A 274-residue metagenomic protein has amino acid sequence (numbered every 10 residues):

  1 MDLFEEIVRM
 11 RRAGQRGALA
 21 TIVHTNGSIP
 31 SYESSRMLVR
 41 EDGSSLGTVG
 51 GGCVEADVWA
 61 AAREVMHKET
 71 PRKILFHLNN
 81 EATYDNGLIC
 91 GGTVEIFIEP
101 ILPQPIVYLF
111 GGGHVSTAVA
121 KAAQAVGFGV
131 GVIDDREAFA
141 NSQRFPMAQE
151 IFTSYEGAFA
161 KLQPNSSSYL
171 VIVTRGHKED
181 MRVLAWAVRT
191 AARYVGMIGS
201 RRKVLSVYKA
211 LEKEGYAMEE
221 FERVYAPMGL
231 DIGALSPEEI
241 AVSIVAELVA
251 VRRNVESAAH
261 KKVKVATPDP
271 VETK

Functional and structural regions predicted by a protein language model:
M1-F152, L162-Y169, K203, K209-E212 (+1 more regions): Segments forming oxygen-rich coordination pockets for charged ligands
G51, G112, G176-H177, S200 (+1 more regions): Short beta->alpha junction loops/turns
A122, R182-A187: A short acidic, amphipathic alpha-helical/loop segment
V130, L170, V195, F221-V224: Hydrophobic/aromatic residues located in beta-strands of well-ordered beta-sheets within soluble catalytic
E156, K161-K178: Rossmann-like NAD(P)-binding element
S166, K213-V224: Short acidic, glycine/proline-enriched helix-loop-strand junctions
Y169, T174, A185-A210: ADP-ribose/adenylate-binding Rossmann-like module
S200, E219-A250: Active-site capping/gating segments
